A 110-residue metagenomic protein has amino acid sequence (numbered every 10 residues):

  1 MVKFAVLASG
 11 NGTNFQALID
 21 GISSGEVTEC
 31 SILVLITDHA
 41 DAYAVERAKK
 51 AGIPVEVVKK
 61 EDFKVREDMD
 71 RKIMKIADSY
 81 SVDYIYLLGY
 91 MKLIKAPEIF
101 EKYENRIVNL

Functional and structural regions predicted by a protein language model:
M1-L110: One-carbon transfer enzymes
